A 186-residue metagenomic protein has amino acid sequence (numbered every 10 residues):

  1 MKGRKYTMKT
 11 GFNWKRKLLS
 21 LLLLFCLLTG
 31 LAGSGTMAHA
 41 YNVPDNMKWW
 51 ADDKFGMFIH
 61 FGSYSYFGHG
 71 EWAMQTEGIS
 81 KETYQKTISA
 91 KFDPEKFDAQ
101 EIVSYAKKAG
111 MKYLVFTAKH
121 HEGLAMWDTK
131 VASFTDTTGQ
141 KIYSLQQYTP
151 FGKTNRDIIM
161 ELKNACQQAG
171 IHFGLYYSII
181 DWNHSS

Functional and structural regions predicted by a protein language model:
R4-T7, G33: Low-complexity intrinsically disordered segments
Y6-L22: Bacterial N-terminal signal peptides that target proteins for export
L22, L31, T135-T137: Extended rod-forming repeat segments used as scaffolds/tethers
F25-C26: Repetitive helical segments and hydrophobic/amphipathic motifs
T29-A40: Sec-dependent signal peptide cleavage junction
H39-S186: Mature catalytic domains of secreted/periplasmic carbohydrate-active enzymes
